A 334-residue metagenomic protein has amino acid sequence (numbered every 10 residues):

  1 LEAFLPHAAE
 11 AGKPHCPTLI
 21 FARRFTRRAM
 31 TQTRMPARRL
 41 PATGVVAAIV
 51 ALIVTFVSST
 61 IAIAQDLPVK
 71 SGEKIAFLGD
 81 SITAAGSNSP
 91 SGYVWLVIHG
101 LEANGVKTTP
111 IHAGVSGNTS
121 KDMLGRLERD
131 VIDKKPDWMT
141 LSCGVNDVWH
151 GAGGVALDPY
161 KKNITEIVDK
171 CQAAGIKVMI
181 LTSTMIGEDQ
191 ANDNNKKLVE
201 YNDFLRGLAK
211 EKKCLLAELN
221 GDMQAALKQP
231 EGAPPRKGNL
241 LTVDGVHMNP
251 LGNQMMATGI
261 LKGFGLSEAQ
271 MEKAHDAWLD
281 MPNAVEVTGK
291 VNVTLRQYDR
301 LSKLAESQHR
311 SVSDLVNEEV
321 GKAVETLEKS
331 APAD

Functional and structural regions predicted by a protein language model:
L1-L78, T83-P90, I98-K107, D133-D137 (+1 more regions): N-terminal secretory targeting modules
D66-S71, S91, W95-T109, N118 (+3 more regions): Alpha-helical cap/lid subdomain in secreted, periplasmic, or secretory-pathway luminal O-acyl-processing enzymes
